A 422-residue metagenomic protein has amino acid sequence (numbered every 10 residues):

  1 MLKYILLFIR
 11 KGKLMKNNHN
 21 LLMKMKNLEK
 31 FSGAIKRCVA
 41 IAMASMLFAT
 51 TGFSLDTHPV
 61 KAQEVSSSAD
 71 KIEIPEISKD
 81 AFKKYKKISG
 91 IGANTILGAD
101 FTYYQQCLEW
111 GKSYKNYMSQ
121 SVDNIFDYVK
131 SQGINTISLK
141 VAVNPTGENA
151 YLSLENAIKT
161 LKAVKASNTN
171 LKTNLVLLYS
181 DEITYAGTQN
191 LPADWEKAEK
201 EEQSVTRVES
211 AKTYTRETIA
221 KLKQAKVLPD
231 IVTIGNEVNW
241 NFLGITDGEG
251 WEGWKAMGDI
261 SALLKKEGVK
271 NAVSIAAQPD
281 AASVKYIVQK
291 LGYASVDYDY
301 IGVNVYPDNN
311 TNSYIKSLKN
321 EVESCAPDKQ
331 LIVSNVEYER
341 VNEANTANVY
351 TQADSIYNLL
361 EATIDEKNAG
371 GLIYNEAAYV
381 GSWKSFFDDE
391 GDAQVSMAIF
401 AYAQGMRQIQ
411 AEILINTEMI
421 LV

Functional and structural regions predicted by a protein language model:
L2-A42: Bacterial Sec-dependent N-terminal signal peptides
F48-S68: Sec-dependent signal peptide cleavage junction
S68-Q132: N-terminal carbohydrate-binding accessory modules
L97-F101, I137-L139, T173-L177, V232-I234 (+4 more regions): Hydrophobic faces of well-ordered beta-strands that scaffold small-molecule active sites in alpha/beta enzyme cores
T102-Y104, A142-N144, V176-S180, I234-N239 (+4 more regions): Active-site beta-loop-alpha junctions enriched in small/polar residues
S121-T184, E249-K270, I315, K319: Aromatic-lined substrate-binding rim segments of carbohydrate-active enzymes
L154-E155, Y185-L291, V296-Y298, N309-N320 (+2 more regions): Active-site cleft segment of glycoside hydrolase catalytic domains centered on the general acid/base Glu
E343-S355, A362, E366-V422: Aromatic-rich peripheral "rim/lid" segments of glycoside hydrolase catalytic domains that contact and position glycan
